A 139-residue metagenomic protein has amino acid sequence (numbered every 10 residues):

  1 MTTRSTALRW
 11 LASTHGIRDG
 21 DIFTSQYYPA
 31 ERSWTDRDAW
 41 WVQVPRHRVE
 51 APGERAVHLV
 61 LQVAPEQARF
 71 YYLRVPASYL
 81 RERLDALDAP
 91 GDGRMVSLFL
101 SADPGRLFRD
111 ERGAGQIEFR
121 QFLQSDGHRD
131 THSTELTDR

Functional and structural regions predicted by a protein language model:
M1-R4, L73, R112-Q116: Intrinsic-disorder-associated interaction segments
M1-Y27: N-terminal "first-domain core" detector
L11, R37-W41, L84-G91: Short, solvent-exposed secondary-structure boundary motifs
S13-D19, P52-R55, R81-D85: Structural alpha-beta junctions
W34-Y72: Catalytic cores of nucleic-acid endonucleases
Y71-Y79: "Short basic amphipathic alpha-helical interaction patches in structured regions
S78-R139: Non-catalytic C-terminal interaction segments of nucleic acid-processing enzymes
